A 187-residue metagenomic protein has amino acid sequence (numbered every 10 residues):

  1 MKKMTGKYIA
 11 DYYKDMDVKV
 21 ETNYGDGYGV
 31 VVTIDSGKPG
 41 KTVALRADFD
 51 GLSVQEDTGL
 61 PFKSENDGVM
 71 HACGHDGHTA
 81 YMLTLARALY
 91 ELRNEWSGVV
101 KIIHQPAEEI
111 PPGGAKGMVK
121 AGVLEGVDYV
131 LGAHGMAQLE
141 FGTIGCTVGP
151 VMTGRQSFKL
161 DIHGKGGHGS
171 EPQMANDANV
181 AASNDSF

Functional and structural regions predicted by a protein language model:
M1-H71, A80-L83, R87-S97: Acidic/His- and Gly-rich active-site-bordering loop/insert found across diverse amide/peptide-bond hydrolases
L60-M70, G77, N94-F187: Histidine/acidic-residue-rich, glycine-tolerant segments that coordinate divalent metal ions
